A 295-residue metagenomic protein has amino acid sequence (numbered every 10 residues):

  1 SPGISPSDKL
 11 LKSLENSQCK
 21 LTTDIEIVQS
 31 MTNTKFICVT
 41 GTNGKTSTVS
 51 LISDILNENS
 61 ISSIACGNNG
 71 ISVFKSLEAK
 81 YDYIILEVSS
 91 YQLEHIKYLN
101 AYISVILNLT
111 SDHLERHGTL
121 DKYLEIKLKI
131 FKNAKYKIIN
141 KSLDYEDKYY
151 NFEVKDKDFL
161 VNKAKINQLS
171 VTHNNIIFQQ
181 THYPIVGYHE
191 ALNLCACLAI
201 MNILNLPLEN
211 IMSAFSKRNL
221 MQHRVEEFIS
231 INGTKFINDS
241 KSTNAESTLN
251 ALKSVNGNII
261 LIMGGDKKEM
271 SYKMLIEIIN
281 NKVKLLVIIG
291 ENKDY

Functional and structural regions predicted by a protein language model:
P2-Y149, M201: Phosphate-binding loop of NTP-binding sites
S7-K9, M270-K273, N292-Y295: Short, glycine/polar-rich helix-capping loops at beta-to-alpha or helix-loop-helix junctions that flank or form
T22-I27, N140-K141, D147-I166, G187 (+3 more regions): Beta-strand->loop->alpha-helix junctions that form or flank phosphate-binding loops in nucleotide-handling enzymes
V39, N68, E87, L107 (+7 more regions): Residue-level signal for inorganic ion chemistry
T42, N68, G264-D266, I289-E291: Cofactor-binding loop segments of dinucleotide-utilizing enzymes, especially the Rossmann-like FAD- and NAD(P)+-binding
S62, Q180-K284: Nucleotide phosphate-binding/pyrophosphate-handling subdomain across enzymes that bind or process nucleotide phosphates
I138-K141, I262-M263, K282-E291: Short internal beta-strands
V161-Q180, M221-E227: Acidic-glycine-rich active-site phosphate/pyrophosphate-binding loop
